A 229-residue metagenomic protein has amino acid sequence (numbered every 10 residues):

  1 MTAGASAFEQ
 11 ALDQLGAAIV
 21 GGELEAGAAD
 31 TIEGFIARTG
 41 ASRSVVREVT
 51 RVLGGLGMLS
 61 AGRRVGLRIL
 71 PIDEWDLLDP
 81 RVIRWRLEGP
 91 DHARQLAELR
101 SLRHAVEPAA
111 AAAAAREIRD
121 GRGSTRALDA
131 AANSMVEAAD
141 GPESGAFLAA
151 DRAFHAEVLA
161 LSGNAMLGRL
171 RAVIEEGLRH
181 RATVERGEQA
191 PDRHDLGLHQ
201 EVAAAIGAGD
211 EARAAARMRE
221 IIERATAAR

Functional and structural regions predicted by a protein language model:
M1-A105, A112, R116: Short linear motifs at protein or domain termini
A18, E137-G141, L159-L161, A205: Hydrophobic side-chain positions on well-ordered alpha-helices, corresponding to helix-helix packing/interface faces
I32, P142, G163-A165, G209-D210: Short loop-to-helix capping motifs
Q95-L102, S124, A131, F147-A150 (+3 more regions): Amphipathic alpha-helix face/heptad-repeat signature
L102-D120, A149-Q189: Hydrophobic, amphipathic alpha-helical faces that serve as interaction scaffolds
E107-A139, E143: Exposed, interaction-prone assembly regions rather than primary DNA-binding/catalytic cores
D129-V136, H155, G168-R229: C-terminal all-alpha effector/ligand-binding and dimerization domain of prokaryotic HTH-type transcriptional repressors
